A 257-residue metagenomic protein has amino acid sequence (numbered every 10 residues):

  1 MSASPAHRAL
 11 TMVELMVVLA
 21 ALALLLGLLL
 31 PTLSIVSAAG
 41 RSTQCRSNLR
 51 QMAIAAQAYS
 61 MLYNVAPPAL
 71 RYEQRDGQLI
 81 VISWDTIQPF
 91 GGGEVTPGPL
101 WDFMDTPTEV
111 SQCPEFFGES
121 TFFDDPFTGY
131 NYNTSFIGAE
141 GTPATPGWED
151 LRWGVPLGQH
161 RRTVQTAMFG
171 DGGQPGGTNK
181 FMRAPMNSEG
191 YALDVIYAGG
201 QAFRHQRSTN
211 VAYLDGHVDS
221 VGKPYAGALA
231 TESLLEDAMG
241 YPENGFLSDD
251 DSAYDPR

Functional and structural regions predicted by a protein language model:
M1-P5: N-terminal hydrophobic targeting signals that begin at the initiator methionine
A6-S37: N-terminal single-pass transmembrane signal-anchor helix
T32-L49: Aliphatic-rich helix starts adjacent to a transmembrane/signal segment
C45-R257: Short, well-structured segments within or immediately adjacent to enzyme catalytic domains that line ligand-binding
